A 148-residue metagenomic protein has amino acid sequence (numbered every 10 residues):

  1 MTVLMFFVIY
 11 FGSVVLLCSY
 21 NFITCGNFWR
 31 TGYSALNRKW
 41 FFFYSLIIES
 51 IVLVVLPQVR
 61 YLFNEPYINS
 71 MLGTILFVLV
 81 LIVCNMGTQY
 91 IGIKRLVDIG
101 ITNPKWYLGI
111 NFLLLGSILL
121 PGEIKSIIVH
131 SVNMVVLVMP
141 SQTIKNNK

Functional and structural regions predicted by a protein language model:
M1-C18, I51-N85, L113-V135: Membrane-helix interface segments in multi-pass membrane proteins
T2-F6, Y10-I51, T88-W106, V132-K148: Membrane-interface extramembranous regions at the lipid-water interface
P104-L115: The cytoplasmic-loop to transmembrane-helix boundary for the fourth helix
